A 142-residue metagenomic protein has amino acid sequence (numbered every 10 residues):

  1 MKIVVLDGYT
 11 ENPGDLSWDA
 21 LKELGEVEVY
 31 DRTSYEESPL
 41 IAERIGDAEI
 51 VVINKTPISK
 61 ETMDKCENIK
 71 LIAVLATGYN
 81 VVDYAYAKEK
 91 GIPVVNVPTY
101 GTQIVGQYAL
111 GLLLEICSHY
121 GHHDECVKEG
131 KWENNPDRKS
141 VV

Functional and structural regions predicted by a protein language model:
M1-A48: N-terminal glycine-/charge-rich "phosphate-binding" loop or analogous flexible N-terminal tail
G14-D15, Y35-P39, T56-K60, V81 (+1 more regions): Structural motif corresponding to alpha-helix initiation and N-cap regions
W18, Y30, Y100, K131-W132: Tryptophan-centered motif/residue detector
E49-E129, R138: Phosphate/diphosphate ligand-binding glycine-rich loop within oxidoreductases
V141-V142: Conserved small/polar residues in nucleotide/adenosyl-binding loops
